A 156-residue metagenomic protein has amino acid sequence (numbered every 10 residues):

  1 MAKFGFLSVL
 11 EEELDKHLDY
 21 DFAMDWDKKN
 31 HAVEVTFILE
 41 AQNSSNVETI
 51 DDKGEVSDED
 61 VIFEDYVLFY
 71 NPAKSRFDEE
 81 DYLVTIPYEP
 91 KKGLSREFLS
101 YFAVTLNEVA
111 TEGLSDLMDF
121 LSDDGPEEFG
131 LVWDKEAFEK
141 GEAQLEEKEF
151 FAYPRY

Functional and structural regions predicted by a protein language model:
M1-E12, K29, A152-Y156: Non-catalytic accessory regions used for complex assembly or targeting
A2-F6, L14-D19, E64-F69, D134: Short amphipathic alpha-helical surface micro-motifs
F6-L7, E59-F63, L99-N107: Well-ordered, non-membrane alpha-helical segments in soluble/globular domains
E11-V61: N-terminal interaction modules that seed assembly of large macromolecular complexes
S44, G54, V104, K148-Y156: Contiguous hydrophobic segments
S45-I86: Acidic, aromatic-enriched beta-alpha/helix-loop junctions
F69-W133: Amphipathic protein-protein interaction modules
M118-Y156: Glycine-rich, aromatic-bearing surface loops/beta-hairpins
